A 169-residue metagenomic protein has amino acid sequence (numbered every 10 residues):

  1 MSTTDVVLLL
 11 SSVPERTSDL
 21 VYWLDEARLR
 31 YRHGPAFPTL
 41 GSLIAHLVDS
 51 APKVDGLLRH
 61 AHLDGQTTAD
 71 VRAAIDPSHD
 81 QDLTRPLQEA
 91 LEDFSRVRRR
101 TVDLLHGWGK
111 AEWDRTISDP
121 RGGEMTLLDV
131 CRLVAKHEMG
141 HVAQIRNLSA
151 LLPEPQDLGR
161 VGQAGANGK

Functional and structural regions predicted by a protein language model:
S2-V6: Short Lys/Arg-rich basic patches
V7-S11, E15, R28-A74, T116-K169: Short, contiguous alpha-helical
L10, D76-R115, D129-V134: Acidic/histidine-rich alpha-helical segments that form the ligand environment of transition-metal centers
W23, H46-L47, G107: Conserved catalytic core of Hanks-type protein kinase domains
